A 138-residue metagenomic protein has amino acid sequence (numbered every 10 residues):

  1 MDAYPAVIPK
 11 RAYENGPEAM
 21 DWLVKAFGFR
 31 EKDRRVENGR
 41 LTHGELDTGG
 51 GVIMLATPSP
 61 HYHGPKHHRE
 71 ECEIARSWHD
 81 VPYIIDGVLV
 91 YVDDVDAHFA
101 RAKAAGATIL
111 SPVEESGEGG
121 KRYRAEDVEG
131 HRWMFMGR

Functional and structural regions predicted by a protein language model:
M1-R11, M20-E126, F135-R138: Vicinal oxygen chelate
E14: Hydrophobic ligand-binding cavity/cleft-lining segments
